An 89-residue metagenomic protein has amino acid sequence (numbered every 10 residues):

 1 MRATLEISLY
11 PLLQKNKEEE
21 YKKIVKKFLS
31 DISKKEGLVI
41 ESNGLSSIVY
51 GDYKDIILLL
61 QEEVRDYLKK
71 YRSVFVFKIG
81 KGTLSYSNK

Functional and structural regions predicted by a protein language model:
M1-K89: Charge-rich, low-complexity N-terminal segments
